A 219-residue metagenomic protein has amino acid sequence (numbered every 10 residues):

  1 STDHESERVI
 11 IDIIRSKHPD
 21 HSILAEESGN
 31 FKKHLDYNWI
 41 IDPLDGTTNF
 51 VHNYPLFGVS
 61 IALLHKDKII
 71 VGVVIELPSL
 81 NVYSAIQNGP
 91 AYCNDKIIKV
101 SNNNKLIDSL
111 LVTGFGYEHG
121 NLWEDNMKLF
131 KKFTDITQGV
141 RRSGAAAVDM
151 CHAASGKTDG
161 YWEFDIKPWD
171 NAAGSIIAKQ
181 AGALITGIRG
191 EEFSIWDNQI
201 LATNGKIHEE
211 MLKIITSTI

Functional and structural regions predicted by a protein language model:
S1-L44, L184, E192, K206-S217: N-terminal subdomain of lithium-sensitive/metallo-dependent phosphomonoesterases centered on the IMPase/IPPase/PAP
D3, I14, T47, E76 (+5 more regions): Residue-level signal for inorganic ion chemistry
P19, S155-G160, G182-L184: Alpha-to-beta junction loops
K33-Y37, L106, A154-K157, I195-D197: A short, glycine/Asx- and small/polar-enriched loop/turn that sits immediately N-terminal to a beta-strand
Y37-S79: Glycine-rich active-site/cofactor-binding loop and its immediate structural neighborhood
A62-M150, N198-I219: Acidic beta-strand-loop-alpha-helix segment within the catalytic core of divalent metal-dependent phosphate-processing
D159-P168: Active-site neighborhoods of divalent-metal-dependent phosphate/nucleic-acid chemistry enzymes
A172-Q180: A C-terminal functional module that forms or caps the active site or interfaces directly with catalytic machinery
